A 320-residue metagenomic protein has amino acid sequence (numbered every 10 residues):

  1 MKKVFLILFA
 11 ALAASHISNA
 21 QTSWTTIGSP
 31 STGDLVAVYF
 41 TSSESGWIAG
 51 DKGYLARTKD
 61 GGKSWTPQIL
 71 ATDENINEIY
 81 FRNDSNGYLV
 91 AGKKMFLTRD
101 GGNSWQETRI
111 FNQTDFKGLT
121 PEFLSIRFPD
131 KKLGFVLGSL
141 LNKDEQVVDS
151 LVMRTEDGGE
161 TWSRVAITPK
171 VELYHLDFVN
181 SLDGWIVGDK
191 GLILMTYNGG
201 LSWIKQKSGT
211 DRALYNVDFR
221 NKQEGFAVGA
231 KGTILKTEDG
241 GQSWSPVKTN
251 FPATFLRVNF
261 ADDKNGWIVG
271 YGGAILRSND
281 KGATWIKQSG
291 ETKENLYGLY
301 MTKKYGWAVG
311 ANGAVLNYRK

Functional and structural regions predicted by a protein language model:
V4-A13: Sec-dependent N-terminal signal peptides
H16-A20: Sec/Tat signal peptide C-region and signal peptidase I cleavage site
Q21-K320: Residue-level hotspots at or immediately adjacent to binding/recognition sites across diverse folds
